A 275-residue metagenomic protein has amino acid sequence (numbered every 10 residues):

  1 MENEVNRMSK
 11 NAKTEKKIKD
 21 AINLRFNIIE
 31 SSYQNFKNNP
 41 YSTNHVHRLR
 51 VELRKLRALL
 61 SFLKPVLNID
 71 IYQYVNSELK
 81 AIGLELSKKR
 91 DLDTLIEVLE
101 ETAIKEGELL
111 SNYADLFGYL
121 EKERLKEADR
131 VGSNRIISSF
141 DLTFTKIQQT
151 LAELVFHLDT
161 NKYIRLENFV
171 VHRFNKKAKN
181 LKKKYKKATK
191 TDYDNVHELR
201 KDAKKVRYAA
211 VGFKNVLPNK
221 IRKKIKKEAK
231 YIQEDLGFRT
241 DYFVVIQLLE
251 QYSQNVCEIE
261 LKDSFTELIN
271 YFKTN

Functional and structural regions predicted by a protein language model:
M1-N275: Function-determining surface determinants
